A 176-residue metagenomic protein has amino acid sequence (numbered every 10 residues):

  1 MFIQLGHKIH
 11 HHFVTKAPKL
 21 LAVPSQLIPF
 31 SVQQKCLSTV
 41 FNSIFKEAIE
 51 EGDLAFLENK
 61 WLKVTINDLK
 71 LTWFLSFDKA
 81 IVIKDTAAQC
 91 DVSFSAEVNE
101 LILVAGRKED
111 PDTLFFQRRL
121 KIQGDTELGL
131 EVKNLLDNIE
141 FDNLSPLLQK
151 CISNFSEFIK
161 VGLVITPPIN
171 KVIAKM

Functional and structural regions predicted by a protein language model:
M1-M176: Feature captures hydrophobic
